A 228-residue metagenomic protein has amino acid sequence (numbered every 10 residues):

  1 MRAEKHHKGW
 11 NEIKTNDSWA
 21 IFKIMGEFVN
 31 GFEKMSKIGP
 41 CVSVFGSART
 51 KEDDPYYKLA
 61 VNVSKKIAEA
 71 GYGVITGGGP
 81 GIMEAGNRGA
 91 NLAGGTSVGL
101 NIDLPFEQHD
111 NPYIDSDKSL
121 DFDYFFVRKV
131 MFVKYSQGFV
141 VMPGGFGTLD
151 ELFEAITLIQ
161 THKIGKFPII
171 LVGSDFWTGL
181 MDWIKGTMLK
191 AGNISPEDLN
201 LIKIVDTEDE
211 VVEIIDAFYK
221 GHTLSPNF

Functional and structural regions predicted by a protein language model:
R2-H6, I21, F218: Structural/interface elements that position substrates and couple domains in central-metabolism enzymes
H7-L100: Glycine-rich beta-alpha loop segments
G31, M35, A93, F139 (+3 more regions): Change "in soluble alpha/beta enzymes" to "in soluble alpha/beta proteins
M35-K37, A68, N91, N111-I114 (+3 more regions): Solvent-exposed alpha-helices and their adjacent loops that cap or buttress functional pockets in soluble metabolic
G81-V141: Acidic/glycine-enriched connector segments
L104-Q108, T148, F176-G179: Short gly/pro/ser/thr-enriched loop/turn and capping motifs at secondary-structure boundaries
D123-D175, Y219-S225: Active-site/ligand-binding-proximal alpha/beta "capping" segment
L171-F228: C-terminal functional extensions of proteins
